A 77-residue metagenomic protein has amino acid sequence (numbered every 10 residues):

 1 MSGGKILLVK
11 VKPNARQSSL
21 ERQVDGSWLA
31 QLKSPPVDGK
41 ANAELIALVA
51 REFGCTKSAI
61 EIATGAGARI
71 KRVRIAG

Functional and structural regions predicted by a protein language model:
M1, Q23, P36, I62-T64: Generic detector of intrinsically disordered, low-complexity, polar/charged segments
M1-Q31: N-terminal first-folded block
I6, I46-G77: C-terminal structural segments of small proteins and small subunits
P13-A15, L32-P36, A59, G77: Short, well-ordered turn and helix-capping elements at secondary-structure junctions
N14, L20, E44, V73-A76: General helical structural elements
N14, P35-P36, N42, T64-A68: Arg/Lys-rich, often Gly-containing low-complexity segments of ribosomal proteins
S19, Q23-V24, L29-C55: Compact, glycine-rich, soluble single-domain proteins
